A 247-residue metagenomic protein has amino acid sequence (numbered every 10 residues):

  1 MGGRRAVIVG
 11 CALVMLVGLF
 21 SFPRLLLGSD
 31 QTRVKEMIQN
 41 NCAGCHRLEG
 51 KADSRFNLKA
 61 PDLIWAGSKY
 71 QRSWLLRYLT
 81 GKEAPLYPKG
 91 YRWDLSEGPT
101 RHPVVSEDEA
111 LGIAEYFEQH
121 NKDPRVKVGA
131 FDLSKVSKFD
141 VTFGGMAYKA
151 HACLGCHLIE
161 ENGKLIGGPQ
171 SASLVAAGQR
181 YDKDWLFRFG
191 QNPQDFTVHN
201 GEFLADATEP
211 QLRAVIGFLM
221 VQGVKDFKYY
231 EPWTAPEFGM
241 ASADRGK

Functional and structural regions predicted by a protein language model:
M1-A12: Bacterial N-terminal signal peptides that target proteins for export
G10-S21: Bacterial N-terminal signal peptides
F22-G28: Sec/Tat signal peptide C-region and signal peptidase I cleavage site
S29-E49, V136-E160, F238-K247: Sequence/structural segment immediately N-terminal to covalent heme-attachment motifs in c-type and related
K35, R47-Y78, G155-F189: Gly/Gly-Pro-rich "capping" loops immediately C-terminal to redox-active cysteine motifs in periplasmic/lumenal
Q39, G44-A52, S68, T80-A84 (+5 more regions): Detector for the c-type heme attachment site
A43-G44, E107-F131, A214-Y229: Short, structured interface segments
R55-A66, T80-L111, F131-S134, I166-A177 (+2 more regions): Axial heme c-ligation environment in periplasmic c-type cytochrome domains
